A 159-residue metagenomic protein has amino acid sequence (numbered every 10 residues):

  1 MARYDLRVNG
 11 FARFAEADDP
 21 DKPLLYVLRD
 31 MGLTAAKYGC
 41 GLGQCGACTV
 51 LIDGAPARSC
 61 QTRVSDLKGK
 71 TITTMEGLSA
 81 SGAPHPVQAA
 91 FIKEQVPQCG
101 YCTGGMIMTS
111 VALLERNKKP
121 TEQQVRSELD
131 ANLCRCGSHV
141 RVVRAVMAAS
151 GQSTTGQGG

Functional and structural regions predicted by a protein language model:
M1-G159: Signature of N-terminal electron-transfer/Fe-S-associated modules in redox systems
